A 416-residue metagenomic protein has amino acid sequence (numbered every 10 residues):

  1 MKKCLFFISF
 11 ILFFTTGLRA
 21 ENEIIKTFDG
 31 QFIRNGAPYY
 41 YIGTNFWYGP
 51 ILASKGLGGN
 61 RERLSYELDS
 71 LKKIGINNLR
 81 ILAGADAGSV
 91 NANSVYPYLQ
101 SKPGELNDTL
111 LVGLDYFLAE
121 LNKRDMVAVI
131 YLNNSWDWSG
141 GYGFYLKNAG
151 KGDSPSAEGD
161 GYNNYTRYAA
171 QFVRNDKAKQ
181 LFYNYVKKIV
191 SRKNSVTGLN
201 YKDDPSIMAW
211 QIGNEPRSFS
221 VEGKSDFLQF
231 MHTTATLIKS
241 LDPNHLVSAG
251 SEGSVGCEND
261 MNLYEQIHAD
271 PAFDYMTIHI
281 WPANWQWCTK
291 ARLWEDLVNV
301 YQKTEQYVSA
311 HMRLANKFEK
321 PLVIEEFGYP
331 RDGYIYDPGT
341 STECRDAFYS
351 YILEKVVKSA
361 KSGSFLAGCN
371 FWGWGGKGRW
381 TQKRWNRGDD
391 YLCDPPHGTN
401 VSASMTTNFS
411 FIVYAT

Functional and structural regions predicted by a protein language model:
C4-F14: Sec-dependent N-terminal signal peptides
L18-A20: Boundary at the C-terminal end of the N-terminal hydrophobic targeting segment
I24-C288, D296-P321, F327-A347, Y351 (+3 more regions): Active-site mouth of glycoside hydrolases
G161-N163, C393-T416: Aromatic (Trp/Tyr) and acidic
A291: Amphipathic helical hotspot of TIR/SEFIR-family domains
